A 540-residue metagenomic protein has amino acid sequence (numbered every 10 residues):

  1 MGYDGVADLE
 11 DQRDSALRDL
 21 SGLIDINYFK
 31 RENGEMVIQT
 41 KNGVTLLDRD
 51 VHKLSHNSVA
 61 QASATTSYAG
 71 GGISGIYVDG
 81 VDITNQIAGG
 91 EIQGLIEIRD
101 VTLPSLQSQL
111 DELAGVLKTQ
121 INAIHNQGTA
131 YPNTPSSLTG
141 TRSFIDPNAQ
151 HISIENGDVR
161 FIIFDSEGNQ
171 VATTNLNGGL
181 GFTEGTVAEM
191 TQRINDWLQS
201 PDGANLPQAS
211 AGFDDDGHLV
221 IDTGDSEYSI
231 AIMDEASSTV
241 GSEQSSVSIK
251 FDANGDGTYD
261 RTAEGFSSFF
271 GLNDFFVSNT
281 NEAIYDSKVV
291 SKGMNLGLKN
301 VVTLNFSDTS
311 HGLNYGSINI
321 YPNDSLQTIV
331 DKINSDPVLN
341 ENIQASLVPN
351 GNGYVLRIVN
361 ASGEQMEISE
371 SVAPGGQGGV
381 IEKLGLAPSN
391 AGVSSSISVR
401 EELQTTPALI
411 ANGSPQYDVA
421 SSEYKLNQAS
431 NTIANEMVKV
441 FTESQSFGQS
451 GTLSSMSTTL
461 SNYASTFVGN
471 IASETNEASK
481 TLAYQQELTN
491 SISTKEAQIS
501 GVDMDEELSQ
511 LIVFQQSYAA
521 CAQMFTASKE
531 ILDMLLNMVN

Functional and structural regions predicted by a protein language model:
M1-N540: Structural signature of extracellular appendage/secretion-system components
